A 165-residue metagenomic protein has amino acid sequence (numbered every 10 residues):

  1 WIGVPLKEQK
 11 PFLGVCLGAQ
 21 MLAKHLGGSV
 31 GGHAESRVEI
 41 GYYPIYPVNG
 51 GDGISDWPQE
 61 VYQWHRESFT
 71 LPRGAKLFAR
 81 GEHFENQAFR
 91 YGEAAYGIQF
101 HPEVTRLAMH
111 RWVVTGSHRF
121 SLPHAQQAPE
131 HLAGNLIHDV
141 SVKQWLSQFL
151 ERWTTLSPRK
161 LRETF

Functional and structural regions predicted by a protein language model:
W1-G51: Cysteine-nucleophile active-site neighborhood
K7, Y46-F165: Amide-donor transfer/coupling interface in amidating biosynthetic enzymes
